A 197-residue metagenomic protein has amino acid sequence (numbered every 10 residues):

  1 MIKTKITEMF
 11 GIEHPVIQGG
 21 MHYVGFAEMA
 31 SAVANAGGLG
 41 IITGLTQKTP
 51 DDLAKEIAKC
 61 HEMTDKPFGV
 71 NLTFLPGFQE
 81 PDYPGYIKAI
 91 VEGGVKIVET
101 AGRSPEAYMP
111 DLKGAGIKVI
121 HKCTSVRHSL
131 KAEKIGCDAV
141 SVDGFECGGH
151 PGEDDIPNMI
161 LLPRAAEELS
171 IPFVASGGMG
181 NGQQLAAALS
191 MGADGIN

Functional and structural regions predicted by a protein language model:
M1-P172: Active-site entrance/lid segments in N-terminal catalytic domains of soluble metabolic enzymes
I156-N197: Catalytic alpha/beta core domains of metabolic enzymes, predominantly
